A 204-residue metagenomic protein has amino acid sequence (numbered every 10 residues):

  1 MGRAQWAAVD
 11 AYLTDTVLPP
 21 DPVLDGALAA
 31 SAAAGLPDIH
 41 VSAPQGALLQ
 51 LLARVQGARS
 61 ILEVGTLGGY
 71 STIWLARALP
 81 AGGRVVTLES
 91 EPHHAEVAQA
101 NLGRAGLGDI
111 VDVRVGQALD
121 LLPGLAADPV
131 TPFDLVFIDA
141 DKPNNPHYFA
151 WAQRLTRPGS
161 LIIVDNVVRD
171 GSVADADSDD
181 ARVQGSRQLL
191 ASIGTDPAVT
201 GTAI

Functional and structural regions predicted by a protein language model:
M1-L24: N-terminal auxiliary segments of SAM/dcSAM-dependent transferases
V9, A30-G35, D134: A short, mixed-charge helix-start or loop-turn motif at secondary-structure junctions
L18-A33, I39: S-adenosyl-L-methionine
I39, A43-I204: S-adenosylmethionine/decaboxylated-SAM
